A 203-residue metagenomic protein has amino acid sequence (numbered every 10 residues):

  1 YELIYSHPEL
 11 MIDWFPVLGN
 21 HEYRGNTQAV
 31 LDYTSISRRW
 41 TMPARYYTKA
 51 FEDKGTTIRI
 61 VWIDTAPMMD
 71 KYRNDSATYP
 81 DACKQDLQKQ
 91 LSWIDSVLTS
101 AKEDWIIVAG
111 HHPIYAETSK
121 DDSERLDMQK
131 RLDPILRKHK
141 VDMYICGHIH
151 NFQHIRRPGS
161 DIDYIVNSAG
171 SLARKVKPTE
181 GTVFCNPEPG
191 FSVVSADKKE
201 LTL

Functional and structural regions predicted by a protein language model:
Y1-I106, K120-D127, R131-M143, N151-D197 (+1 more regions): Extended active-site neighborhood of metal-dependent phosphoesterases/phosphodiesterases
A109: Aromatic-lined ligand-binding clefts that engage carbohydrates, nucleic acids, or primary amines
H112-Y115, I149, S171: C-terminal structured domain segments across diverse proteins
C146: Short beta-strand and adjacent tight-turn residues that come in two discontinuous sequence segments and form the edges
